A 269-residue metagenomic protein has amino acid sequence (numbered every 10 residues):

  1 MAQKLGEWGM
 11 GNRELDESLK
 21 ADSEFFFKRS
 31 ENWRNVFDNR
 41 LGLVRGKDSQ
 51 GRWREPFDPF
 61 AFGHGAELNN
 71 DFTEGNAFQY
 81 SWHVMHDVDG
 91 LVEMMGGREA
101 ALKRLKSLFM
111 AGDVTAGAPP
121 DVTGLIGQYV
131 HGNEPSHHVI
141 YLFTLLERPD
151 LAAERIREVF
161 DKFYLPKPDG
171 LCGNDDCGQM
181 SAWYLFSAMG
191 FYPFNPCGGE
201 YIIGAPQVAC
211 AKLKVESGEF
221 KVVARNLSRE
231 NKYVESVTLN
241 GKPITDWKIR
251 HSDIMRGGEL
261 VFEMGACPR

Functional and structural regions predicted by a protein language model:
M1-E7, N12-K221, S252: Active-site core of glycosidic bond-cleaving carbohydrate-active enzymes
I203-R256: C-terminal structured "cap/appendage" subdomains that terminate the fold
H251-R269: C-terminal beta-strand-rich structural cap/linker in extracellular carbohydrate-active enzymes
